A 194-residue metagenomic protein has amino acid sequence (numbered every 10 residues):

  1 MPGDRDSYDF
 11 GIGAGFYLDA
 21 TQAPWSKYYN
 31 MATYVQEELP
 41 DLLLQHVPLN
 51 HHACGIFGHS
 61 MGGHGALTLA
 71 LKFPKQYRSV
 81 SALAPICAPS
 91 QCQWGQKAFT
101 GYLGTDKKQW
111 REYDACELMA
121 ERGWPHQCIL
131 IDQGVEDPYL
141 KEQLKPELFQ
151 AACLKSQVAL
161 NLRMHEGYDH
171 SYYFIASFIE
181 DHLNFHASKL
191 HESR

Functional and structural regions predicted by a protein language model:
M1-R194: Non-catalytic cap/lid and distal C-terminal segments of serine-dependent acyl enzymes
